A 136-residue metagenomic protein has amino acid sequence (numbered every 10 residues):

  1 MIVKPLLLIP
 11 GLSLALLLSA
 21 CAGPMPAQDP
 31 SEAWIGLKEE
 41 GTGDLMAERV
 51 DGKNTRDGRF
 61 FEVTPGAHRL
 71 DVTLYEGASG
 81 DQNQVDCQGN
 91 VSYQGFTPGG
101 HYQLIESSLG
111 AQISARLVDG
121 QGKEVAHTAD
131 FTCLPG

Functional and structural regions predicted by a protein language model:
M1-P24: Sec-dependent bacterial lipoprotein signal peptides
C21-G136: Short loop/turn and low-complexity linker motifs enriched in small/turn-promoting residues
